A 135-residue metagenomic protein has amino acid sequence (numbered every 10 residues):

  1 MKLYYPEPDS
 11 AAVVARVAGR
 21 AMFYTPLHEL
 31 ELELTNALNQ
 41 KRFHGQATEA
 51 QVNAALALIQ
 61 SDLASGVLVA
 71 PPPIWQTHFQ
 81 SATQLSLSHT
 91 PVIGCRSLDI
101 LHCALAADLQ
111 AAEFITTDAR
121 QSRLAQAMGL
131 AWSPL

Functional and structural regions predicted by a protein language model:
M1-A37, K41-A54, A119: Short, well-structured N-terminal submotif of metal-dependent ribonuclease cores
Y4-P6, S10, A107-Q110, Q126: Short, function-defining helix-loop hinge/capping sites that tune catalysis or transport
R20, Q110, M128-L130: Short, structured coil segments at secondary-structure junctions
T25, Q46, F114, A131-S133: A local structural micro-motif
E29-L87, A127: Active-site-proximal, substrate-binding regions of enzyme catalytic domains and RNA-binding/basic surfaces
L68-A119, R123: Active-site neighborhoods of divalent-metal-dependent phosphate/nucleic-acid chemistry enzymes
A119, M128-S133: C-terminal binding/interaction regions
